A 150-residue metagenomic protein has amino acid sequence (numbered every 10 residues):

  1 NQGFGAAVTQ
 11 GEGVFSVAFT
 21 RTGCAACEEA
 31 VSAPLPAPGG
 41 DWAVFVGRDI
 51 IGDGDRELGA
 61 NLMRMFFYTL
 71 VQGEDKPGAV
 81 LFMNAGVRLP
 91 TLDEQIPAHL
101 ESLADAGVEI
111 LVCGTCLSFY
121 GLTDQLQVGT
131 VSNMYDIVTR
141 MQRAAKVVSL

Functional and structural regions predicted by a protein language model:
Q2-F19, M134-R140: C-terminal structural segments of small proteins and small subunits
G23-A30: Short, charged/polar, Gly/Pro-enriched secondary-structure boundary elements
S32-D93: Conserved mixed alpha/beta catalytic, RNA-binding, or beta-rich assembly cores of soluble enzyme, regulatory
F67, P97-E101, V138: Short amphipathic alpha-helical segments and helix-helix/interface helices
V80, E109-I110, K146-V148: Short, well-ordered beta-strand core segments
I96-L122: A glycine-rich helix N-cap at a beta->alpha junction
V131-M134, T139-S149: C-terminal binding/interaction regions
